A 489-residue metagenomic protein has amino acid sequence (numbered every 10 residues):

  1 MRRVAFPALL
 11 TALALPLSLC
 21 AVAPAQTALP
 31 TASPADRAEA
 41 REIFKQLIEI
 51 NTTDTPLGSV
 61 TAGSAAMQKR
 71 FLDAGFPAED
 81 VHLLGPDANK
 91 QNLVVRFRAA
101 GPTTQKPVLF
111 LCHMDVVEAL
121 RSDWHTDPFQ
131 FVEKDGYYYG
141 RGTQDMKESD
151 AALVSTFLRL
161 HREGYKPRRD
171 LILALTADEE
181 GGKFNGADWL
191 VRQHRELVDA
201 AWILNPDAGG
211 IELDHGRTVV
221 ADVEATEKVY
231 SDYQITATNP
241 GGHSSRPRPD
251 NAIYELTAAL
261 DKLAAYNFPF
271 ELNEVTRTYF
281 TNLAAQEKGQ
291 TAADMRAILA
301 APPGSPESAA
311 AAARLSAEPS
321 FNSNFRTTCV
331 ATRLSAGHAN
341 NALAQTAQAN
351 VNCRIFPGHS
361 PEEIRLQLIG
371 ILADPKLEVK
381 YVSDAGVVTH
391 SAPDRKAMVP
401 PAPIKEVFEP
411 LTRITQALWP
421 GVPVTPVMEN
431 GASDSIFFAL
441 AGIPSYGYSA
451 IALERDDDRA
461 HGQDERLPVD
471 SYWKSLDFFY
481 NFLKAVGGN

Functional and structural regions predicted by a protein language model:
P7-C20: Bacterial N-terminal signal peptides
Q26-A28, A208-V219, V223-K474, Y480 (+1 more regions): Metal-dependent amide/peptide-bond hydrolase catalytic core, centered on the "pita-bread" metallohydrolase fold
Q26-R141, L160-R169, V351: Acidic/His- and Gly-rich active-site-bordering loop/insert found across diverse amide/peptide-bond hydrolases
S33-R41, T53-S64, A88, T143-M146 (+8 more regions): Solvent-exposed, acidic/flexible segments
D36-F44, G63, M67, S149 (+11 more regions): Stable alpha-helical elements in mature extracytoplasmic
K45-T53, Q68-P77, S155-R162, R192-D199 (+7 more regions): Sec-exported extracytoplasmic/periplasmic mature domains
T52-T55, A88, A100-G101, M114-E118 (+4 more regions): Solvent-exposed loop/turn segments at secondary-structure junctions within structured extracellular/periplasmic domains
Y137-Y138, Q144-D222: Acidic/histidine-rich catalytic neighborhood of metal-dependent amide-processing enzymes
